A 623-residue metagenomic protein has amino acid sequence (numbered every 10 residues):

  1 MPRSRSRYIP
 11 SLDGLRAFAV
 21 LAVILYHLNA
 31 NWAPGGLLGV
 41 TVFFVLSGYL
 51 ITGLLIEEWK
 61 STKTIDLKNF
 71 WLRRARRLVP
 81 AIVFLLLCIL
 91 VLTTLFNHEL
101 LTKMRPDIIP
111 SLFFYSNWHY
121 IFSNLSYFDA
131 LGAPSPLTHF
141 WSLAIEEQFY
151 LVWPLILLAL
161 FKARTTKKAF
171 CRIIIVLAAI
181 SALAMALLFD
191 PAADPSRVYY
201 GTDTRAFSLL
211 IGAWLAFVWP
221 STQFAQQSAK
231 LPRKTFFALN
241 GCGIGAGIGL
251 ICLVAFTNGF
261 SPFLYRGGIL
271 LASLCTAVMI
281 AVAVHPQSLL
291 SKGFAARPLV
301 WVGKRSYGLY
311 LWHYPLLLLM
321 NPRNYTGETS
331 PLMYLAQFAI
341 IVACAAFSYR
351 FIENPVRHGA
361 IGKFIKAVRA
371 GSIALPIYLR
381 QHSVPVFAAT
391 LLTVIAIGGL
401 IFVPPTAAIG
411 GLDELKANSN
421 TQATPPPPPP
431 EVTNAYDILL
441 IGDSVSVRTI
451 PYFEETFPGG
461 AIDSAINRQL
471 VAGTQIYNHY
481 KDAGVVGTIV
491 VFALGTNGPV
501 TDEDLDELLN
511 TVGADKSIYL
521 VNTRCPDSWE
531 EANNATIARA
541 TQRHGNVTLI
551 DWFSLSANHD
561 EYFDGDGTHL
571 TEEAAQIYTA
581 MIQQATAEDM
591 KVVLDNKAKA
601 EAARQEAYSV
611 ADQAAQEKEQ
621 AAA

Functional and structural regions predicted by a protein language model:
P2-L12, F18-P405: Hydrophobic membrane-embedded alpha-helices and membrane-water interface caps/short interhelical or interfacial loops
F44, N69, F113, L439-I441 (+4 more regions): Structural recognition of the beta-strand scaffold that forms the well-ordered cores of secreted hydrolase catalytic
L231, T257, N324-P331, V342 (+7 more regions): Extracellular/periplasmic envelope-modification machinery, especially enzymes that add or remove acyl/ester groups on
A296, D515, R543-H544: Acidic-histidine catalytic/liganding microenvironments
V300, N510, A538-R539: Surface-exposed alpha-helical segments enriched in charged/polar residues
T488-V491, T501-D515: Periplasmic/luminal catalytic loop of GT-C fold multi-pass membrane glycosyltransferases that transfer sugars from
L508-A535: Active-site segments of SGNH/GDSL-like serine hydrolases that catalyze O-acetyl group transfer/hydrolysis on lipids
